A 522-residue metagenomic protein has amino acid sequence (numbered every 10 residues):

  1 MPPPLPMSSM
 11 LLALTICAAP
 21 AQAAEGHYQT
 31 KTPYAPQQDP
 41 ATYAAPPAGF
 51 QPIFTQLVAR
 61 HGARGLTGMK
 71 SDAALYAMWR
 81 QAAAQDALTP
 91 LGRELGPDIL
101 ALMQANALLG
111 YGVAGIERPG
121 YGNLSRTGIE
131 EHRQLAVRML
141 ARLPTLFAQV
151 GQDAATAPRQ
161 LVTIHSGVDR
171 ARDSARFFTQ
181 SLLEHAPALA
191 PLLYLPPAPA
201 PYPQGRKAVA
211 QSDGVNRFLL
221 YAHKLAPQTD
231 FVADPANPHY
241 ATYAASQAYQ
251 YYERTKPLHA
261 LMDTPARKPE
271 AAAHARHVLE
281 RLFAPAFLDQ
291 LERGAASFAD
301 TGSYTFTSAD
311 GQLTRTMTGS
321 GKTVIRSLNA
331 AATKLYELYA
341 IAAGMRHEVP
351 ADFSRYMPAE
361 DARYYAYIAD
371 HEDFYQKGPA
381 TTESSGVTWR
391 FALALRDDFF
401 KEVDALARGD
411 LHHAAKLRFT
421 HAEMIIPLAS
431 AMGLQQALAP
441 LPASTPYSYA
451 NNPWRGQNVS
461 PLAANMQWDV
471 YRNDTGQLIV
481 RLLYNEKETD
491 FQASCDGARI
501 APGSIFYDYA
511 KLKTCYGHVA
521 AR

Functional and structural regions predicted by a protein language model:
M1-P4: N-terminal secretory signal peptides that target proteins for export/translocation
M7, A272-A275, R396: Short amphipathic alpha-helical segments that mediate assembly, nucleic-acid/protein binding, or membrane association
S8-A18: Bacterial N-terminal signal peptides
A19-A23: Sec/Tat signal peptide C-region and signal peptidase I cleavage site
A24-Y356, A362-A380, S385, L417-R522: Long, internal stretches of domain cores in catalytic or enzyme-like folds, emphasizing the mature domain core
L135-L146, F391-D410: Phosphate/ATP-binding catalytic cores across multiple sugar-kinase/actin-like superfamilies, primarily ASKHA
D410-L417: Residue-level preference for the first positions of well-ordered beta-strands
